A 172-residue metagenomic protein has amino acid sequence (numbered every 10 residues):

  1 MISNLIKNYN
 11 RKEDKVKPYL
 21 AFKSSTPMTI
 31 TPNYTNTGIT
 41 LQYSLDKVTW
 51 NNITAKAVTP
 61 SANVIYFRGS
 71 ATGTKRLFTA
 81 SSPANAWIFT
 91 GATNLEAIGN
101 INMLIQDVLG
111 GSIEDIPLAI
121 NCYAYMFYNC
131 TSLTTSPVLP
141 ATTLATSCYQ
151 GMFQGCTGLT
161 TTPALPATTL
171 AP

Functional and structural regions predicted by a protein language model:
M1-T31: Enriched but not universal
S24-M28, T59-N63, G73: Short tyrosine-centred short linear motifs in exposed loops/low-complexity segments
P27, G38-T40: Exposed beta-strand and adjacent loop surfaces of beta-rich binding modules that mediate intermolecular recognition
I30-N36, G69, P140-A141: Non-cytosolic beta-sheet module surface loops
Q42-L45: Conserved Ser/Thr-centered positions that define the repeating blades of beta-propeller domains
N51-V58, I65-F67, K75-I120, Y128-T146 (+1 more regions): Structural signature of tandem-repeat unit edges
